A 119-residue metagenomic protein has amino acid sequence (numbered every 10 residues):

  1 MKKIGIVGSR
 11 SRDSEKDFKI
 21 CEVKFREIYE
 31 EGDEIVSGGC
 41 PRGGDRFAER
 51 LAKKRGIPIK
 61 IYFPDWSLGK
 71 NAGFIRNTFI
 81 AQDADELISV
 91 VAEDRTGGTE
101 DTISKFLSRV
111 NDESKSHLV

Functional and structural regions predicted by a protein language model:
M1-I4: Extreme N-terminal starter segment of soluble prokaryotic enzymes
G8-V119: Acidic/glycine-enriched connector segments
